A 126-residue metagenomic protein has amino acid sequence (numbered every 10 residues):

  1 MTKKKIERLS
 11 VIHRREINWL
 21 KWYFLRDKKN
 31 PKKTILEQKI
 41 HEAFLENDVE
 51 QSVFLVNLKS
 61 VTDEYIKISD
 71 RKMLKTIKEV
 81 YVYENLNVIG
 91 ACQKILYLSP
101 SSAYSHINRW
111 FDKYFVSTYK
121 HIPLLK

Functional and structural regions predicted by a protein language model:
M1-K67, L96, Y119-K126: N-terminal interaction/assembly modules
I68, V82-Y83: Short helix-capping/hinge SLiMs at alpha-helix to coil transitions
T76-I77: A short pre-motif secondary-structure segment
V80-Y81, I95-L96, I107: A general structural motif at alpha-helix termini
E84, W110, H121: The DNA-recognition helices of helix-turn-helix-type DNA-binding domains
E84-S101: Helix-turn-helix DNA-binding module
A103-T118: DNA major-groove recognition helices of helix-turn-helix
